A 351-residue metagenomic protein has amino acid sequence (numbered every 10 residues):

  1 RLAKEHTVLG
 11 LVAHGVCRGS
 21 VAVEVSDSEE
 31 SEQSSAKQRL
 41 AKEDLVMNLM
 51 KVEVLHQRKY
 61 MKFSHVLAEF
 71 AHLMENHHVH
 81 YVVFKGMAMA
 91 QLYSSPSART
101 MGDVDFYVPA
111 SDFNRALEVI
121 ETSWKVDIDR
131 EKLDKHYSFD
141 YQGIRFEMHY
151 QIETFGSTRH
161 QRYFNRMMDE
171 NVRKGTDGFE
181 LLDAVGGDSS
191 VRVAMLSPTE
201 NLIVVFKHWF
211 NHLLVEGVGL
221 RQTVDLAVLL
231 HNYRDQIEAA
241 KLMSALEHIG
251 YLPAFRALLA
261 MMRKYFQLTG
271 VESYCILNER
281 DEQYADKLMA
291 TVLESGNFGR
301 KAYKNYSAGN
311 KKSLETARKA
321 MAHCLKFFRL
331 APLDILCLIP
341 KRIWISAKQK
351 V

Functional and structural regions predicted by a protein language model:
R1-E29, K37-G102, V108-V351: Conserved NTP-donor binding/palm subdomain of two-metal-ion nucleotidyltransferases/polymerases, i.e., the charged
